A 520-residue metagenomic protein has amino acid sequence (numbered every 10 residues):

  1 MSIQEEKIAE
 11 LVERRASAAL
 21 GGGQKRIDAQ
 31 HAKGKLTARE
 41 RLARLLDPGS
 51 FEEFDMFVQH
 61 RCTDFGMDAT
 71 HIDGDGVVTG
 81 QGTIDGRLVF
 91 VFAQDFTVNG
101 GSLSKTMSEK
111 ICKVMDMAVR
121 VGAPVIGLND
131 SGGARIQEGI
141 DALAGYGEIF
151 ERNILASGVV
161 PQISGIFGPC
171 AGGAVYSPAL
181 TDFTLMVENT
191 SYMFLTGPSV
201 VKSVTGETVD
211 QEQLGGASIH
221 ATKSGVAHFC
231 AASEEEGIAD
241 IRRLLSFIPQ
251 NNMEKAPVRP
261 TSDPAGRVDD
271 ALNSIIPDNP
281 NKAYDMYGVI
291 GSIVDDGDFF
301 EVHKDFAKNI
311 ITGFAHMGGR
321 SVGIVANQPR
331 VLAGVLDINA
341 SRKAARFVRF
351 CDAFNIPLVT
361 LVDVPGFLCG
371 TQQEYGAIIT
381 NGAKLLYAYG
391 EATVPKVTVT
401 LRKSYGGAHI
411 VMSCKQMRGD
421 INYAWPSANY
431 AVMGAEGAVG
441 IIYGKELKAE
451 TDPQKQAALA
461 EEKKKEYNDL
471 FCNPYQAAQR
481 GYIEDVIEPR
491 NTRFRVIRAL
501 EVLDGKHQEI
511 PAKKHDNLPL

Functional and structural regions predicted by a protein language model:
M1-L520: Ligand-binding clefts of soluble mixed alpha/beta catalytic domains
